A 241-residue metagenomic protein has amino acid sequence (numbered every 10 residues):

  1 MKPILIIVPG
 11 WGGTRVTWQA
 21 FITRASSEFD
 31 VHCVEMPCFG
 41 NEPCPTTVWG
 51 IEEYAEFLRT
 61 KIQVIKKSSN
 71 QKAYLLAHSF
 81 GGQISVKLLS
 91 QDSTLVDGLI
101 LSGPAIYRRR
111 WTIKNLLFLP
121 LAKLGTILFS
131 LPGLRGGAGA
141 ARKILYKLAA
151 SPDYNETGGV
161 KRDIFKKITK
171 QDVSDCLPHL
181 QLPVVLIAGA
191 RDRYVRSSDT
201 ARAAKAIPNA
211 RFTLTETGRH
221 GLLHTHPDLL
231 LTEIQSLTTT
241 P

Functional and structural regions predicted by a protein language model:
M1-N41: Conserved HGGG/HGGXW glycine-rich cap/lid loop of the alpha/beta-hydrolase fold
H32-Y74, T232: Active-site loop/oxyanion-hole signature of alpha/beta-hydrolase fold enzymes
T47, V86-Q91, V96-L128: Flexible "cap/lid" loop of the alpha/beta hydrolase fold
L76-G81, S85: Gly/Ala-rich beta-loop-alpha elbow adjacent to hydrolase catalytic centers
I127-L182: Conserved alpha/beta-hydrolase catalytic His-Asp/Glu region
L180, L186-A188, D192: Short beta-strand/loop motif that positions the catalytic acidic residue of the alpha/beta-hydrolase fold
R191-V195, G221: Acidic catalytic loop of the alpha/beta-hydrolase fold
G218-L231: Catalytic histidine-centered segment of alpha/beta-hydrolase-like enzymes
